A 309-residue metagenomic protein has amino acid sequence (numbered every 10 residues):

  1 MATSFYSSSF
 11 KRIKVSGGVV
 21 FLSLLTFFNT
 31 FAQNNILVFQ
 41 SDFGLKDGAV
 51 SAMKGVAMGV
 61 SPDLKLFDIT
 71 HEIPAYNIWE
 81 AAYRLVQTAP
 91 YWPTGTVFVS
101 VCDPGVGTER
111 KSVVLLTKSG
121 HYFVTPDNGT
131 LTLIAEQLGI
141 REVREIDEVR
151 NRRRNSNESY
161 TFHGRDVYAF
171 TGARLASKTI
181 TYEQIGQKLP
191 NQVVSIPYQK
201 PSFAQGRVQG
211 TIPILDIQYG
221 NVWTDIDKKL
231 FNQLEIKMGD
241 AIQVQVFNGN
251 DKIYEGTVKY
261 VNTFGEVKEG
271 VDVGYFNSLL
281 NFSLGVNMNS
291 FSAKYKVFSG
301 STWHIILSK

Functional and structural regions predicted by a protein language model:
M1-R12: N-terminal secretory signal peptides that target proteins for export/translocation
S16-N29: Bacterial N-terminal signal peptides
N35-I36, G48, V60-L66, Y76-Y83 (+2 more regions): Active-site histidine-anchored catalytic micro-motif
D42, T171, N287: A residue-level signal for conserved active-site and pocket-lining positions in enzyme catalytic cores
A49-A57: Short, solvent-exposed amphipathic alpha-helices that sit in or adjacent to ligand/effector-binding or catalytic
V56, V60-D63, T88-W92, Q137 (+1 more regions): Change "in soluble alpha/beta enzymes" to "in soluble alpha/beta proteins
S156-M238: Anionic-ligand-binding alpha/beta catalytic cores of soluble enzymes and soluble regulatory domains that recognize
T224-Y295: A conserved acidic, glycine/proline-rich C-terminal tail/linker
